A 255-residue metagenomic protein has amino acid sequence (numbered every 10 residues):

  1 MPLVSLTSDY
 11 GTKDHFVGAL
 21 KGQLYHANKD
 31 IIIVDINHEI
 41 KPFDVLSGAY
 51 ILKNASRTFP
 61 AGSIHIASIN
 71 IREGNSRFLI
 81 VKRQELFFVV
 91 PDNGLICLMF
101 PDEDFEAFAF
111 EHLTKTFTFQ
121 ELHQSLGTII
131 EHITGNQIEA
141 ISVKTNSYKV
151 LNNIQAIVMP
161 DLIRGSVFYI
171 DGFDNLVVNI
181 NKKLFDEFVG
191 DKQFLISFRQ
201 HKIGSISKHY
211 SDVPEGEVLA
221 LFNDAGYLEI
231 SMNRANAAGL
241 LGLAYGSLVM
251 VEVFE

Functional and structural regions predicted by a protein language model:
M1-N75: N-terminal glycine-/serine-/threonine-rich phosphate-binding loop
S8-Y10, I36-H38, S68-I71, R83-Q84 (+9 more regions): Fold-independent oxyanion-binding glycine-rich loops and adjacent beta-strand/coil segments at enzyme active sites
A27, D44-S47, P60-I69, E73-S125: Active-site histidine-anchored catalytic micro-motif
A27-D30, A55-F59, D102, I129-E139: Change "in soluble alpha/beta enzymes" to "in soluble alpha/beta proteins
K115-I180, D186-V189: Anionic-ligand-binding alpha/beta catalytic cores of soluble enzymes and soluble regulatory domains that recognize
V177-G242: A conserved acidic, glycine/proline-rich C-terminal tail/linker
S247-V253: Surface-exposed interaction regions enriched in Ser/Thr/Asp/Glu that occur as long low-complexity tracts or repetitive
